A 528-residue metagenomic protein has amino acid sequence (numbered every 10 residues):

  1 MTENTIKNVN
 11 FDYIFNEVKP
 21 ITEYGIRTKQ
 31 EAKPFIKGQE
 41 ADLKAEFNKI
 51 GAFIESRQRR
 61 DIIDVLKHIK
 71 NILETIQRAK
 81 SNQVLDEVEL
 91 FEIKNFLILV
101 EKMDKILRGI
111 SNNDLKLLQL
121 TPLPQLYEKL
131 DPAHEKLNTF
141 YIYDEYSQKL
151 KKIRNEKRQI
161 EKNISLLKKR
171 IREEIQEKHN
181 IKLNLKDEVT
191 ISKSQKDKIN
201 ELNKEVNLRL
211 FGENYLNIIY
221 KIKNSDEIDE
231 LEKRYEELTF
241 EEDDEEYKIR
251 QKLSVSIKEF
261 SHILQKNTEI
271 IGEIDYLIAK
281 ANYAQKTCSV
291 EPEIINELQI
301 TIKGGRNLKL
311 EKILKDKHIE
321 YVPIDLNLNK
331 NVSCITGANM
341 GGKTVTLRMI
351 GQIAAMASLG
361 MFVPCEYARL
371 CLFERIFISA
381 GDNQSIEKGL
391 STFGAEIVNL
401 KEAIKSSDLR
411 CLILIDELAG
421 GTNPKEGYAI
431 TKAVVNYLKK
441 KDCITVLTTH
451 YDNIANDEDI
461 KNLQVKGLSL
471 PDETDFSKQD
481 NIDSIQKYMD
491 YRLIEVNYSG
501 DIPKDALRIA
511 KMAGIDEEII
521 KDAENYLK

Functional and structural regions predicted by a protein language model:
M1-I63, L73-A79, K94-L97, H134-G337 (+2 more regions): Alpha-helical coupling/stalk and coiled-coil linker elements that connect catalytic or binding modules and transmit
R57, I76-A79, L97-V100, D104 (+4 more regions): Generic structural signal for hydrophobic core residues of well-folded globular domains
H68-F140: Accessory, often N-terminal, substrate/partner-engagement and coupling regions that sit outside the core NTP/cofactor
L73-I76, K94-L97, E101, D275 (+4 more regions): Short, well-ordered alpha-helical packing segments
D86, D114-L123, D144-S147, S225 (+2 more regions): Secondary-structure junction/capping motif
V100, I271, D416: Alpha-helical transition-metal enzyme core signature, strongest for iron centers
Y283, T287-K528: ATPase nucleotide-binding head domains, primarily ABC-like/P-loop NTPase cores
